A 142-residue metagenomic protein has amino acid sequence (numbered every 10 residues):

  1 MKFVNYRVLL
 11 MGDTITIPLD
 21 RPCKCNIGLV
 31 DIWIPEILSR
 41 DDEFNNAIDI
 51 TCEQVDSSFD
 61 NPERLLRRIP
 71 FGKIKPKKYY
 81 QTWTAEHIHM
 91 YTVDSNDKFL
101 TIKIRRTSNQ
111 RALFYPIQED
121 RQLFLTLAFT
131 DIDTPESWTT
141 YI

Functional and structural regions predicted by a protein language model:
M1-I142: Flexible assembly/topogenesis modules
